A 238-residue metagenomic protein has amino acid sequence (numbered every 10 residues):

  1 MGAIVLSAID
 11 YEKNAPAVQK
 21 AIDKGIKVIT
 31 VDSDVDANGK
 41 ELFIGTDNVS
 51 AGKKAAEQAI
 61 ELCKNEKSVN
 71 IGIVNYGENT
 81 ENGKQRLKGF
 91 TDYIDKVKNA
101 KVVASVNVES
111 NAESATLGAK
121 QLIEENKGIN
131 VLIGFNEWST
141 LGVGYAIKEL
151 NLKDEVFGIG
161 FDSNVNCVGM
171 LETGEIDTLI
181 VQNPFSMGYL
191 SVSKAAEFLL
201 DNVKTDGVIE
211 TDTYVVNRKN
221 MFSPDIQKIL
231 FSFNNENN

Functional and structural regions predicted by a protein language model:
M1, E66-S68, N126-I129, I176: Short, high-confidence coil segments that cap the C-terminus of an alpha-helix and link into the following beta-strand
G2-I22, F90, A104, V108-M170: Hydrophobic alpha-helical
A3, Y11-S50, N70, N164-D177 (+2 more regions): Flexible loop/hinge segments that line or gate small-molecule binding clefts
I29, G72, I133, F157-I159 (+2 more regions): Structural detector of well-ordered beta-strand residues that form the stable sheet scaffold of enzyme domains
I44-V69, A112-A119, S163-C167, N183-L200: Hydrophobic alpha-helical segments within soluble ligand-binding/sensing domains
G45-T46, I71-N82, V106-E109: Short beta-strand->loop
A51-Q58, E81-A100, S114, G118 (+1 more regions): Short, solvent-exposed amphipathic alpha-helices that sit in or adjacent to ligand/effector-binding or catalytic
V74, E78, N82, Y93-I94 (+1 more regions): Hinge/cleft segment of the Venus flytrap/periplasmic-binding protein
